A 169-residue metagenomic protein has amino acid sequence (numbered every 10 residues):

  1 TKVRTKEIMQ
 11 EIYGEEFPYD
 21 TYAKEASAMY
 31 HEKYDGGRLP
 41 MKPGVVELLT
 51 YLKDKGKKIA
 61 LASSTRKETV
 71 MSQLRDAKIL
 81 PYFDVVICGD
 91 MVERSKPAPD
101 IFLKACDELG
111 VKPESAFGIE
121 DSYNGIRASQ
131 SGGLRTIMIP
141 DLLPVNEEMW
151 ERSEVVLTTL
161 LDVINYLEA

Functional and structural regions predicted by a protein language model:
T1-E47, Y51-K55, E68: N-terminal helical cap/lid subdomain that shapes the substrate entry/recognition surface in HAD-like hydrolases
I12, D35-R38, A60, V92 (+2 more regions): Short, flexible active-site loop motifs that bind/organize anionic cofactors or intermediates
D20, L39-K42, S64, A77 (+1 more regions): Non-catalytic, surface-exposed connector residues within folded enzymatic/regulatory domains
Y30, G36-G37, K58-I59, D90 (+1 more regions): A generic structural signal for short
T50-K53, R66-A169: Asp-based, Mg2+/Mn2+-dependent phosphohydrolase catalytic module
A60-L61, M138: Hydrophobic beta-strand core positions in alpha/beta domains
